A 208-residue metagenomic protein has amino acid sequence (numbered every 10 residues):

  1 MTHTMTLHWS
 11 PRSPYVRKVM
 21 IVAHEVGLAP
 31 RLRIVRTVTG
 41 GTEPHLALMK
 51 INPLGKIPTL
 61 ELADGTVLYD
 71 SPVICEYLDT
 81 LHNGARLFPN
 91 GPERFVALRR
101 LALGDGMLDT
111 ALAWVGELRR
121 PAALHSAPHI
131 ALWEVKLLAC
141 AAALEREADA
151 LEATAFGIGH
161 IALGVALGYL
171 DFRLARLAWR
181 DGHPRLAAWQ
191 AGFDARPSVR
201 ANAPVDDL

Functional and structural regions predicted by a protein language model:
M1-A127: GST-like domain detector, emphasizing the conserved glutathione-binding G-site in the N-terminal thioredoxin-like
P44, K56, N83-G84, E152 (+3 more regions): Glycine-rich, flexible loop/turn motifs
A63, G164, V205: Conserved residues at the C-terminal ends of beta-strands
N90-P92, A155-I158, P204-D207: Short, surface-exposed recognition loops or helix-turn segments adjacent to catalytic cores
G104-A191: GST-like fold's C-terminal all-alpha helical module
R180-L208: Long hydrophobic alpha-helical segments typical of transmembrane helices together with their membrane-interfacial
